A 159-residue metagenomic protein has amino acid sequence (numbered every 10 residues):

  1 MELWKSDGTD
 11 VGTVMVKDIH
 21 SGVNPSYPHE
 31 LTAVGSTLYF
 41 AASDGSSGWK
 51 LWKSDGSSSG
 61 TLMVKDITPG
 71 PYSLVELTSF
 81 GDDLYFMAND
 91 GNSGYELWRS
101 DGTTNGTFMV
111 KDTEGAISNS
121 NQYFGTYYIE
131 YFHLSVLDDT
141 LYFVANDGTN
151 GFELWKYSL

Functional and structural regions predicted by a protein language model:
M1-L159: Feature 14080 marks short, conserved micro-sites in well-ordered regions that are central to protein function
